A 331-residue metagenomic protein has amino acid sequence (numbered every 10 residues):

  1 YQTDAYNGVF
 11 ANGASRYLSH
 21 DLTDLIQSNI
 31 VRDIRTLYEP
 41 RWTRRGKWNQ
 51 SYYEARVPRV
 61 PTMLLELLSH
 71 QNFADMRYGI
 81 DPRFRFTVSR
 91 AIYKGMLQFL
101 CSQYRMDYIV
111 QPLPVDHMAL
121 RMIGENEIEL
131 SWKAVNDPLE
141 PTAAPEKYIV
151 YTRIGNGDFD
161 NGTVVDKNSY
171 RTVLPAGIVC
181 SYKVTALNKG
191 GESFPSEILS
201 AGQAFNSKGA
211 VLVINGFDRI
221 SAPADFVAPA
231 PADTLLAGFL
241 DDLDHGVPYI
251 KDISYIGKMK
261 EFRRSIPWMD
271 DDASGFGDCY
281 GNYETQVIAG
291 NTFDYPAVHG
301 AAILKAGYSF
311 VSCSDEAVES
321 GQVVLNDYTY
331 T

Functional and structural regions predicted by a protein language model:
Y1-S15: A short, glycine/acidic-enriched catalytic loop
S15-N49: Active-site-adjacent substrate-binding region of metalloamidase/peptidase-like peptide-processing proteins
Y38-R105: Active-site-adjacent mobile loop/cap segments within catalytic or ligand-binding domains
Q98-A143, A176, G190-G209: Pro/Thr/Ser/Gly-rich low-complexity, intrinsically disordered linker/stalk tracts
K147-Y151: Beta-strand signatures of extracellular beta-sandwich domains
D160-K167: Short beta-strand segments within Ig-like beta-sandwich modules, predominantly Fibronectin type-III
R171-S193: Beta-strand-rich modules
E197-T329: Aromatic-Pro/Gly-enriched surface loop or interdomain linker that acts as a lid/target-recognition segment
